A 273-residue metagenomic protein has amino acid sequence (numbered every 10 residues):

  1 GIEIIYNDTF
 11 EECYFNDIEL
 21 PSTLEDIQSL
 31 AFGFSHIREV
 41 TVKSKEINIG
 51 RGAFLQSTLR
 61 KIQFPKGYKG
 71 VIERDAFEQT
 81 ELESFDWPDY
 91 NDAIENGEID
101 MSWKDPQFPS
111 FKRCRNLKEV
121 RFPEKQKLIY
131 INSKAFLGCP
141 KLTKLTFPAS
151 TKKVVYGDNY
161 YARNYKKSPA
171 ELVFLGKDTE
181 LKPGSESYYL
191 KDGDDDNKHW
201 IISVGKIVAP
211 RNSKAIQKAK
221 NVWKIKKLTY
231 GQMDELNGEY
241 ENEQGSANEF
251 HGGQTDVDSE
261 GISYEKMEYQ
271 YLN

Functional and structural regions predicted by a protein language model:
G1-I4, C13-D26, S35-N48, S57-V71 (+9 more regions): Structural signature of tandem-repeat unit edges
F77, F111, N159-N164, E186-L190: A structural signal for leucine-rich repeat
G97-K104, L190-H199, L236-G238, G253-D256 (+1 more regions): Surface-exposed intrinsically disordered loops and tails
P109-F111, N197-K198: Leucine-rich repeat
S185-G193, N197-K198, A215-K226: Short, aromatic/basic amphipathic alpha-helical patches
N221-N273: C-terminal capping region of solenoid repeat domains
